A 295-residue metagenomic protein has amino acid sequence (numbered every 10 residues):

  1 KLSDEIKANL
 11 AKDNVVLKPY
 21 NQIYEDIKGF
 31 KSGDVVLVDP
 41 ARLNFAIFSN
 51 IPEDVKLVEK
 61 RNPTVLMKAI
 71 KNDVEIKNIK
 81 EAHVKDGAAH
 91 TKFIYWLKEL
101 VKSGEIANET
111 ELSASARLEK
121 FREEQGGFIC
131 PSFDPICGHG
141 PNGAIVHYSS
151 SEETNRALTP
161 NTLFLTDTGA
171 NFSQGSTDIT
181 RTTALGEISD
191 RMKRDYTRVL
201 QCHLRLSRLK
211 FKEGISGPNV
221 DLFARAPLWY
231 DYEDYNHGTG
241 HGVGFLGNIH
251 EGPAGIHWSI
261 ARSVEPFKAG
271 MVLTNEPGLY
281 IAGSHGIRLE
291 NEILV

Functional and structural regions predicted by a protein language model:
K1-V295: Active-site neighborhoods and metal-handling regions in enzymes and metal-associated proteins
